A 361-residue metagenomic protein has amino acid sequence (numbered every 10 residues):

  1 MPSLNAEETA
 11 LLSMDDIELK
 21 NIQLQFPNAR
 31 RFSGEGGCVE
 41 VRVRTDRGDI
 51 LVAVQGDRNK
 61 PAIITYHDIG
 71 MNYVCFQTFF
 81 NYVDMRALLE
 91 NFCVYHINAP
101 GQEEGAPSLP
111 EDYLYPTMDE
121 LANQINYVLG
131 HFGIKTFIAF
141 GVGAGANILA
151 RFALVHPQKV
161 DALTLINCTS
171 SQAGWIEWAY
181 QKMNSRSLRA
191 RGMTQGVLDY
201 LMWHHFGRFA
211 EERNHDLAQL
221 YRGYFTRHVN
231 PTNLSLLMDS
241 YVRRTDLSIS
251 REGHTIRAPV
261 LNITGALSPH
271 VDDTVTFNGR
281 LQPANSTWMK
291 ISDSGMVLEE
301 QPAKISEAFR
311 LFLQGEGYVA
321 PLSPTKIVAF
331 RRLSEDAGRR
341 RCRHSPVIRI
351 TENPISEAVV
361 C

Functional and structural regions predicted by a protein language model:
M1-I63, E90-F92, Q314-C361: Alpha/beta-hydrolase fold catalytic core
R44-S108: Conserved HGGG/HGGXW glycine-rich cap/lid loop of the alpha/beta-hydrolase fold
M118-I138, V155: Conserved acidic catalytic loop of the alpha/beta-hydrolase fold
G145-A146, S306: Catalytic nucleophile loop
N147-M193: Flexible "cap/lid" loop of the alpha/beta hydrolase fold
G174-I176, T194-T255: Conserved alpha/beta-hydrolase catalytic His-Asp/Glu region
V229-K290, M296, K326, L333 (+2 more regions): Conserved serine/cysteine hydrolase catalytic core
L298-G315, V319-A320: Post-His helix in hydrolase/transferase enzymes
